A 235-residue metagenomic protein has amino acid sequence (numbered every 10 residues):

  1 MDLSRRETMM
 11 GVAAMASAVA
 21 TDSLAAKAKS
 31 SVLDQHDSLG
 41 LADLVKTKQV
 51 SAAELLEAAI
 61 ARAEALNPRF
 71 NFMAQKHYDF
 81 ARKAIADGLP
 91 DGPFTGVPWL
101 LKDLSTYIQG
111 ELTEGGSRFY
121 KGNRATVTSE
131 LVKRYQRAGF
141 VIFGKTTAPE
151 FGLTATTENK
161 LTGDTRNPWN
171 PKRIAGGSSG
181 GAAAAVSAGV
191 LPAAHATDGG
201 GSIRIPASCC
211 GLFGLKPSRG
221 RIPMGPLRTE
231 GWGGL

Functional and structural regions predicted by a protein language model:
M1-M15: N-terminal secretory signal peptides and thylakoid transit peptides that target proteins across membranes
R5-R6, R62, K133, R204 (+1 more regions): Short, cationic motifs built from Arg/Lys/His that form the positively charged side of catalytic pockets
R6-E7, D103, P217: Hydrophobic alpha-helical segments, especially transmembrane helices and their immediate juxtamembrane helical caps
M10, E57, A61, G214-G220: Generic alpha-helical structural context detector
V12, K29-G199: Gly/Ser-rich catalytic/binding loops embedded in alpha/beta enzyme cores
S17-S30: Bacterial Sec-dependent signal peptides at the C-terminal "C-region" and cleavage site
Q109, A155, A183-L235: Fold-level recognition of mixed alpha/beta catalytic cores in primary-metabolism enzymes, strongest
